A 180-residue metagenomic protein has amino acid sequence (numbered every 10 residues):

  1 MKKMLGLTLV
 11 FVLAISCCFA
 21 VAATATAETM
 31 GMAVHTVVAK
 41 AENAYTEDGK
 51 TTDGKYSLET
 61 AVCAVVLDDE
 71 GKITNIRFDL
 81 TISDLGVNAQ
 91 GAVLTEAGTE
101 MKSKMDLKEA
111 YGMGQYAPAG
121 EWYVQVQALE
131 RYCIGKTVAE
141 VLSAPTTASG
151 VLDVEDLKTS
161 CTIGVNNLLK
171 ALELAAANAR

Functional and structural regions predicted by a protein language model:
M1-L9: Positively charged n-region of N-terminal signal peptides that target proteins for export
I15-A27: Sec-dependent signal peptide cleavage junction
E28-R180: Active-site- and interface-proximal helix/loop "cap" or "latch" segments in soluble metabolic and energy-transducing
